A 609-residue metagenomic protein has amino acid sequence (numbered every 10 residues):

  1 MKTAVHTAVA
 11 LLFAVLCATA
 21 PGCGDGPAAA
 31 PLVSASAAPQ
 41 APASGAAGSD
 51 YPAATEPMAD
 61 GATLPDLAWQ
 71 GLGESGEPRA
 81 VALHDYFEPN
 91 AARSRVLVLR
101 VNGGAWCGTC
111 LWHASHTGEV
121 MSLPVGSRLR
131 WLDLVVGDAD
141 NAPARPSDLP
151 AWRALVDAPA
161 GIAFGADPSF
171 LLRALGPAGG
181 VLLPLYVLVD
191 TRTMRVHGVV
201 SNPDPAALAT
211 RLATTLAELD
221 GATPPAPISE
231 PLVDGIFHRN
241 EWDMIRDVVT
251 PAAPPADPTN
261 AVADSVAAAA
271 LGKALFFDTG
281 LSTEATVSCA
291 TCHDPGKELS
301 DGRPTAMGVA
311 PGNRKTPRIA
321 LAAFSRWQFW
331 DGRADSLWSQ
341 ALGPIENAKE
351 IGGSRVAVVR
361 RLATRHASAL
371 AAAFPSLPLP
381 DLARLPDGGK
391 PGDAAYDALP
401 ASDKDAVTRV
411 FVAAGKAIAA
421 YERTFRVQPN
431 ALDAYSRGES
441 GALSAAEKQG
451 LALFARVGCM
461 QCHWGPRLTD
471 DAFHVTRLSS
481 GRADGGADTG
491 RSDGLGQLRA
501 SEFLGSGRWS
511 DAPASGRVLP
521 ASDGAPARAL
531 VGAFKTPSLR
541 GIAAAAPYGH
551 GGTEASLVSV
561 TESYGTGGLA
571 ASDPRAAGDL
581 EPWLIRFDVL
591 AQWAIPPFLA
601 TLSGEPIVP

Functional and structural regions predicted by a protein language model:
A8-A20: Bacterial N-terminal signal peptides
A14, G22-V81, P224-A226: N-terminal targeting signals for export/organelle localization
A68-L97, S122: A short beta-strand-turn-helix
L83-T117, W131-L132: Short active-site neighborhood of thiol/selenol oxidoreductases, capturing the structured segment around
R93-V98, V125-L132, D157-I162, L183-P184 (+3 more regions): Loop/turn elements at helix/coil->beta-strand transitions in domains of secreted/extracellular proteins
S147-L183: Short, internal strand/loop/helix patches that form the active-site neighborhood or redox-interaction surface
L182-V200: A short, hydrophobic beta-strand/beta-hairpin element that forms part of a small beta-sheet core
M194-G198, T214-P609: Periplasmic c-type cytochrome electron-transfer domains
